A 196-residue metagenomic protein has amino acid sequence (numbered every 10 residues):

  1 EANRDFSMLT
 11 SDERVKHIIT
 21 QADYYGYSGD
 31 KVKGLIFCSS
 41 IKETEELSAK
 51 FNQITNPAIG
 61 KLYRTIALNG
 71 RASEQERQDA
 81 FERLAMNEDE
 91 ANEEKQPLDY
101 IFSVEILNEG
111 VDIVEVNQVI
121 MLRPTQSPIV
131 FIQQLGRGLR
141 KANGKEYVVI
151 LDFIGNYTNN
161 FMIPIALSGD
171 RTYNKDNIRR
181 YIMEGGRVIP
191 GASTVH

Functional and structural regions predicted by a protein language model:
E1-C38: Conserved interdomain linker/interface between the two RecA-like ATPase lobes of SF2 helicase motors
H17, D23, S28-G29, S40 (+1 more regions): Long, largely alpha-helical accessory region at the distal end of helicase-like NTP-driven motors
L35, E45-E46, I59-N108: Conserved helicase ATPase core of P-loop NTP-dependent helicases/translocases
E43-K50, E109, V130: Phosphate- and divalent-cation-binding pockets in alpha/beta enzyme and binding domains that engage nucleotide-derived
G60-R64, V114-Q118, Q126, N143-I150: Short glycine-/polar-rich loops that comprise or flank the Walker A/P-loop and associated switch/sensor motifs
I101-V116, G136-R140: SF2 helicase motor core recognition
P128-Q133, R137-R171: Conserved segment of the helicase C-terminal RecA-like domain
